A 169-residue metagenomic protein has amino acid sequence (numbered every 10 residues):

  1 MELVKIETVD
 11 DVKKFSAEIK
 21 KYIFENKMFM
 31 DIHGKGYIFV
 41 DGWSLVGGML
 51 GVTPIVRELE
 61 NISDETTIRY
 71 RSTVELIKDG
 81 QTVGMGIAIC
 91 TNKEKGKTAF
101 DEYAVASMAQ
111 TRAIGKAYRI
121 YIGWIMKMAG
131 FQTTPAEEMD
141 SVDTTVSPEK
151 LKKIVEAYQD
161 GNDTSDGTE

Functional and structural regions predicted by a protein language model:
M1-T164: Polyanion-binding surfaces on beta-sheet-dominated domains and ring/shell assemblies
G167-E169: Amphipathic, non-membrane alpha-helical rod segments
